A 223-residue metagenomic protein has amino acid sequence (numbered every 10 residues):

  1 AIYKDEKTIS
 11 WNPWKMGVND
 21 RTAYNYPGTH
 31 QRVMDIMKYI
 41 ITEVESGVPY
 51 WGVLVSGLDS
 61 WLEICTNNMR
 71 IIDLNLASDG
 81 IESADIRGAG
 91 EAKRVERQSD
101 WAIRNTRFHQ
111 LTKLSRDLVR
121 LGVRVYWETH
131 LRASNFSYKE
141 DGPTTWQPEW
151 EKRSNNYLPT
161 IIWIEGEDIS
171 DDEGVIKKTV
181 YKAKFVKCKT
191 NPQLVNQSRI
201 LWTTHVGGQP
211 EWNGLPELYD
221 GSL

Functional and structural regions predicted by a protein language model:
A1-V44, V48, G52, S60: Conserved P-loop
W11, V33, V53-V55, L158-I162 (+1 more regions): Generic structural hydrophobic/aromatic packing signal, biased to beta-strands
D35-T42, E63, T106, K113 (+4 more regions): Charged/polar, solvent-exposed surface patches and flexible loops
I36-I40, R97, L223: Extended hydrophobic/Leu-rich segments
V48-R153: P-loop NTPase motor core
H109, S115-G207: Phosphate-binding/switch region of NTP-binding enzymes
L215-L223: Glycine- and charge-rich intrinsically disordered segments
